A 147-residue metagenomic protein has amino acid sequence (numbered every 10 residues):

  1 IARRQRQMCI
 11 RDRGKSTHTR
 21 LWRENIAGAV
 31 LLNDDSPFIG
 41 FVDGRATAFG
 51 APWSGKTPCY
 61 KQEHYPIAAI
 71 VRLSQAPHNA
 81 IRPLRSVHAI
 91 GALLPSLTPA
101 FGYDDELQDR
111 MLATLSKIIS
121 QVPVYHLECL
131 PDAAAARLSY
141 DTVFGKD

Functional and structural regions predicted by a protein language model:
I1, Q62, K117-I119: Structural motif
I1-I10: Single conserved hydrophobic/aromatic residue that forms the stacking wall/gate of nucleotide- or nucleobase-binding
R6, A29, V124: Short, conserved active-site loop motifs that form the nucleotide-linked donor/cofactor pocket
R13-K15: Conserved glycine(s) of the Walker
H18-T19: Post-Walker A alpha-helix
N25-L84: Conserved nucleotide-sensing/catalytic segment adjacent to the nucleotide-binding pocket in NTP-handling enzymes
P66-D147: Conserved NTP phosphate-binding and transfer environment spanning the P-loop NTPase/kinase superfamily
